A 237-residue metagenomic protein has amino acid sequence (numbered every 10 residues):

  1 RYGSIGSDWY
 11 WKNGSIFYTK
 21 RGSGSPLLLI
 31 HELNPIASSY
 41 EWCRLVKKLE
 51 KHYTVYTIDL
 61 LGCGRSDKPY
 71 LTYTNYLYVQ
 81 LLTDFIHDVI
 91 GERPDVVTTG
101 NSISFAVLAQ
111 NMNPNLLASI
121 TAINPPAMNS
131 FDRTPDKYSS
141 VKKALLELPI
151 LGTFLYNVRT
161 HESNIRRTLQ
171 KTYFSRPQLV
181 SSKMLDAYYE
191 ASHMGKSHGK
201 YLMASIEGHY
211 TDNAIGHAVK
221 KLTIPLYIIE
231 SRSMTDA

Functional and structural regions predicted by a protein language model:
R1-S15: N-terminal cap/lid segment of alpha/beta-hydrolase-fold proteins
G14-R65: Conserved HGGG/HGGXW glycine-rich cap/lid loop of the alpha/beta-hydrolase fold
C43, T57-N101: Active-site loop/oxyanion-hole signature of alpha/beta-hydrolase fold enzymes
D59, I123-N124, A191: Alpha/beta-hydrolase-fold catalytic nucleophile elbow
V89-K137: Conserved hydrolase catalytic core segment
D132-A187, Y201-G208: Helix-rich cap/lid subdomain of alpha/beta-hydrolase
R176-K183, A187-H198, A214-T223: Serine-hydrolase catalytic core
S197-A237: Conserved serine/cysteine hydrolase catalytic core
